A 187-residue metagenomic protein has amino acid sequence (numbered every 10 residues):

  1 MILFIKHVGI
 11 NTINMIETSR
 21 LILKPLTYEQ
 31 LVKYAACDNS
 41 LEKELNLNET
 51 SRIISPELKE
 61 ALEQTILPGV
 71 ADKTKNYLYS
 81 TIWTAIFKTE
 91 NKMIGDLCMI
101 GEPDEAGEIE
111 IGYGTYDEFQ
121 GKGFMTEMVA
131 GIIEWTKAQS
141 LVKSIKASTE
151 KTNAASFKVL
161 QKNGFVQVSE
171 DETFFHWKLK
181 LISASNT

Functional and structural regions predicted by a protein language model:
I2-E110, T115-E118, G131-W135, Q139 (+2 more regions): GNAT-family acyltransferases
G121-T126: Glycine-rich acyl-CoA binding loop
M128, I145-K146, S169: A generic structural-conservation signal
Q139-S148: Conserved GNAT acetyl-CoA-binding A-motif
A147-F157: Conserved beta-strand-loop-alpha-helix junction that forms the acyl-donor binding cleft
L160: Conserved active-site tyrosine of GNAT-family acetyltransferases
N163: Surface-exposed, gly/pro-biased binding rims or lids
